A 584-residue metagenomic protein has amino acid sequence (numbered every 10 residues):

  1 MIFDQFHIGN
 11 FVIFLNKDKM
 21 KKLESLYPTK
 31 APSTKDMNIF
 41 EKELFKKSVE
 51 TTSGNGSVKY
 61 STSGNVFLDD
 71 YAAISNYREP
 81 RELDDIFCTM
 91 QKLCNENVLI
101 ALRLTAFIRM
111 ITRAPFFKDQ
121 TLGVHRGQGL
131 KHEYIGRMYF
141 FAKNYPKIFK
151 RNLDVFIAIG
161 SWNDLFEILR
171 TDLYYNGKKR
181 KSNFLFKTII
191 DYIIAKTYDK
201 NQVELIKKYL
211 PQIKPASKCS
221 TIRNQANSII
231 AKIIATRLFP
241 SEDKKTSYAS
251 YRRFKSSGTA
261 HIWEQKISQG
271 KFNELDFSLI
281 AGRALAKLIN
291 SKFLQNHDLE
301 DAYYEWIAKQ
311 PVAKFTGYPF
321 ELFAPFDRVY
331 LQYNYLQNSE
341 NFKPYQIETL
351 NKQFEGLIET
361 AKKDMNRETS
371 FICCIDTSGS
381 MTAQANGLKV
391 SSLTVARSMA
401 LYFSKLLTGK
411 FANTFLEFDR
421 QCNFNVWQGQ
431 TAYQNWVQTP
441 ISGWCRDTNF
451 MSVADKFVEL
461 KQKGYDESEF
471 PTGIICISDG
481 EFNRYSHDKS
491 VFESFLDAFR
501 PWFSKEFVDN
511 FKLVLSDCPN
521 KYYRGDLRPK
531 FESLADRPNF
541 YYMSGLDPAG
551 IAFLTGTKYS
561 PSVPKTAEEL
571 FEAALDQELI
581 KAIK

Functional and structural regions predicted by a protein language model:
F6-S391, L406-K584: Long lumenal/extracellular ectodomains of secretory and single-pass membrane proteins
A396-L407: Metal-dependent nuclease catalytic cores in nucleic-acid-processing enzymes, especially RNase H-like/related
